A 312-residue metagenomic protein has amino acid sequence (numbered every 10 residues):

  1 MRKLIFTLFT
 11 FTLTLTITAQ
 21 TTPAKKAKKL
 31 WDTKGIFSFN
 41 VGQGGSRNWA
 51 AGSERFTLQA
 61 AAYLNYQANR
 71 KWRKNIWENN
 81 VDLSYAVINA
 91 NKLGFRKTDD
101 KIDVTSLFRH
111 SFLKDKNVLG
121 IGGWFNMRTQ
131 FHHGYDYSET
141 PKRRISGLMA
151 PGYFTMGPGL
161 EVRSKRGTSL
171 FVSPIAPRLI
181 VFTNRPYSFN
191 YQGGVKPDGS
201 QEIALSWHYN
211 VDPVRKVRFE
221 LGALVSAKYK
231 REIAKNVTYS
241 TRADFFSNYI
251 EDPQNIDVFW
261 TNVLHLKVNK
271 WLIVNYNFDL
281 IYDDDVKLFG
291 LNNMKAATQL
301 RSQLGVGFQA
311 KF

Functional and structural regions predicted by a protein language model:
A27-Q43, N75-W77: Transmembrane beta-strand segments of Gram-negative outer membrane beta-barrel proteins
G35, F39-V41, A62-R70, V104-H110 (+7 more regions): Residues on the lipid-exposed face of transmembrane beta-strands in outer-membrane beta-barrel proteins
G35-F37, N79-V81, I121-F125, P158 (+3 more regions): Membrane-embedded beta-strand positions of outer-membrane beta-barrel proteins
F39-G45, W72-K74, L83-N89, H110 (+5 more regions): Transmembrane beta-strands of outer-membrane beta-barrel pores
W49-E54, I88-F95, T140-S146, W207-R215 (+2 more regions): Extracellular loop and loop/strand-boundary signature of outer-membrane beta-barrel proteins
N75-W77, K114-L119, G167-L170, N236-Y239 (+2 more regions): Repeated loop/turn-to-beta-strand initiation elements of outer-membrane beta-barrel proteins
K97-E220: Outer-membrane pore/translocation modules
T298-F312: Outer-membrane beta-barrel "beta-signal"
